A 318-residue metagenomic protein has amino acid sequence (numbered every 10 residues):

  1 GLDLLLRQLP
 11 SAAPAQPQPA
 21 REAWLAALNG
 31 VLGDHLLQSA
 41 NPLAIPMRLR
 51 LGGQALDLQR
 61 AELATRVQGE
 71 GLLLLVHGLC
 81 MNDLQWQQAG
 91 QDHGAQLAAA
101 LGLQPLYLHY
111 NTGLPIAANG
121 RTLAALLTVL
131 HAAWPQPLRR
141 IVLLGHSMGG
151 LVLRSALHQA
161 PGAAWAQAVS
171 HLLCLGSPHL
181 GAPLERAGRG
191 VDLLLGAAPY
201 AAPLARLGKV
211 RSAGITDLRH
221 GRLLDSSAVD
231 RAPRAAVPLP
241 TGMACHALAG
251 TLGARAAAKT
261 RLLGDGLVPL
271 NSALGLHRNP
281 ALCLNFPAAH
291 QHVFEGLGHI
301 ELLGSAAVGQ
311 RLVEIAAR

Functional and structural regions predicted by a protein language model:
G1-L108, A306-Q310, E314-R318: Flexible, membrane-associating and regulatory peripheral segments of lipid-active enzymes
S11-G30, L36, H158-R318: Helical cap/lid subdomain of alpha/beta-hydrolase-fold lipid enzymes that gates access to the catalytic pocket
G52-L63, A89, L126-H131, D217-V237: A Trp-anchored, charged/polar loop motif used as the substrate-binding/catalytic surface of acyl/ester-handling
E70-L72, Q136, R140-V142, H171: Structural motif
V76-G78, H146-S147, G176, D265: The conserved beta1-alpha1 loop
Q85-A89, A118-R121, L157-H158, R186-A187: Short coil/turn segments at secondary-structure boundaries
L114-A133: Alpha/beta-hydrolase active-site loop
L144-G145, G149-L153: Gly/Ala-rich beta-loop-alpha elbow adjacent to hydrolase catalytic centers
